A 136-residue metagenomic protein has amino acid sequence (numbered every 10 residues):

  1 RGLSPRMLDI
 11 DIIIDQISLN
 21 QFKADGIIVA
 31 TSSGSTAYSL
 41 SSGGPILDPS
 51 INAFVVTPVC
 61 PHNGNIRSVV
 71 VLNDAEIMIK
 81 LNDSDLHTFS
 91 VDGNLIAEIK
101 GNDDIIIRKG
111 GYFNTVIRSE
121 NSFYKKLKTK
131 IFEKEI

Functional and structural regions predicted by a protein language model:
R1-D25, T36-I136: Catalytic phosphate-donor-binding core of small-molecule kinases
G26-A30: AMP-binding/adenylate-forming core of the ANL superfamily
S33: Single, functionally critical "micro-switch" positions that shape active/binding sites and transmembrane helices
